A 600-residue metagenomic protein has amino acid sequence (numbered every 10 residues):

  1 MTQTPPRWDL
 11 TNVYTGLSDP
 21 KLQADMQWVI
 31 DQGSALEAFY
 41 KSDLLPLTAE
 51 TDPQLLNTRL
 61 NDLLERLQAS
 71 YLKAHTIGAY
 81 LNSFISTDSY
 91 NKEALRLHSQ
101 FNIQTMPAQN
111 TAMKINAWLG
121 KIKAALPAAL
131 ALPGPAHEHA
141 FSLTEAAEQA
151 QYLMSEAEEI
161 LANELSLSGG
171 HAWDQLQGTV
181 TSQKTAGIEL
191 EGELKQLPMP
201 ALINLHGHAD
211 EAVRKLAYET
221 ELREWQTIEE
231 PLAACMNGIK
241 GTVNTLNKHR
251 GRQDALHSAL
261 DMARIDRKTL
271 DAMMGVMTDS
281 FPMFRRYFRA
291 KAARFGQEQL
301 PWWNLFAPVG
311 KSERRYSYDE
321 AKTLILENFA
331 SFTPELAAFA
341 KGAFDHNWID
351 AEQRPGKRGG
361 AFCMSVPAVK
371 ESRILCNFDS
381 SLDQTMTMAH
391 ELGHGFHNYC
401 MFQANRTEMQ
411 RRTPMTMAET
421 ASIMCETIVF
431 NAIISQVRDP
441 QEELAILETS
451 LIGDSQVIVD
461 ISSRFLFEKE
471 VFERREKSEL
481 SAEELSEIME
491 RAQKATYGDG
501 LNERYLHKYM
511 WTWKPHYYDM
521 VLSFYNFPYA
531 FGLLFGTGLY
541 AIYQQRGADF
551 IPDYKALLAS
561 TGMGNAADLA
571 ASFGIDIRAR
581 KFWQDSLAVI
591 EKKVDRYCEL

Functional and structural regions predicted by a protein language model:
M1-K311, E599: A well-structured
M1-P5, T11, L17-S18, L130 (+10 more regions): C-terminal, non-catalytic "cap/extension" segments appended to globular domains
G251, D379-Y399, S422, T427 (+2 more regions): Active-site recognition of the HExxH zinc-binding catalytic motif
P301-G359: Gly/Pro-rich turn-and-neighbor structural signature
E313-Y318, V369-A389: Short pre-active-site segment immediately N-terminal to the catalytic Zn-binding motif
R354-S381, N398-Y399: Active-site scaffold of zinc-dependent metalloenzymes
M386, N398-I423: Post-HEXXH active-site segment of zinc metalloproteases
R412-Q441, S450-I452, Q456, G532: Post-HExxH zinc-binding segment in Zn-dependent metallohydrolases
